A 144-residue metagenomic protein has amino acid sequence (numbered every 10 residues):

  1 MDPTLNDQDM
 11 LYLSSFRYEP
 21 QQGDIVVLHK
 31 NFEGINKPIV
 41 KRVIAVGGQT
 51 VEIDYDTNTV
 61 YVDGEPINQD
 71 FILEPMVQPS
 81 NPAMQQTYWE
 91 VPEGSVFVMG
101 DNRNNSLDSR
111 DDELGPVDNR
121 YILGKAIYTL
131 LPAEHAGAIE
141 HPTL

Functional and structural regions predicted by a protein language model:
P3-L144: Soluble "head" domains of membrane/secretory-pathway proteins
